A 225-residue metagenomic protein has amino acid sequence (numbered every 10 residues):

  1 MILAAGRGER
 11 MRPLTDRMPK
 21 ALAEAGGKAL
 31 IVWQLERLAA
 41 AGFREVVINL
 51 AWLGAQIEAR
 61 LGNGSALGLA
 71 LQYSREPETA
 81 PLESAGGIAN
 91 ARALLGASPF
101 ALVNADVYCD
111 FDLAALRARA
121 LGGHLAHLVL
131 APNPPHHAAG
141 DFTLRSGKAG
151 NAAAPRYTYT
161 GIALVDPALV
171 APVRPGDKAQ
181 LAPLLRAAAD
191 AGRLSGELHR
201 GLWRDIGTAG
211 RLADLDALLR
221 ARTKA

Functional and structural regions predicted by a protein language model:
M1-D16, A39-A41: N-terminal nucleotide-binding beta1-loop-alpha1 segment
I2, E24, K28-N104, L113-A115 (+1 more regions): Conserved N-terminal catalytic core of the sugar/cofactor nucleotidyltransferase
R7, A105-V107: Active-site metal-binding loops of divalent metal-dependent hydrolases
M11, I57-L61, L215: Hydrophobic packing residues within well-ordered alpha-helices of enzyme cores
A21, A70-Q72, L125, R193-S195: Conserved beta-strand segments of alpha/beta enzyme cores
F43, F100-A101, Y108, D112-L121 (+2 more regions): Catalytic-core segments of class I nucleotidyltransferases/pyrophosphorylases that form NMP-activated intermediates
W52, H127-D141: Short beta-strand-to-loop element that shapes/binds the nucleotide-sugar donor at the catalytic cleft/hinge
